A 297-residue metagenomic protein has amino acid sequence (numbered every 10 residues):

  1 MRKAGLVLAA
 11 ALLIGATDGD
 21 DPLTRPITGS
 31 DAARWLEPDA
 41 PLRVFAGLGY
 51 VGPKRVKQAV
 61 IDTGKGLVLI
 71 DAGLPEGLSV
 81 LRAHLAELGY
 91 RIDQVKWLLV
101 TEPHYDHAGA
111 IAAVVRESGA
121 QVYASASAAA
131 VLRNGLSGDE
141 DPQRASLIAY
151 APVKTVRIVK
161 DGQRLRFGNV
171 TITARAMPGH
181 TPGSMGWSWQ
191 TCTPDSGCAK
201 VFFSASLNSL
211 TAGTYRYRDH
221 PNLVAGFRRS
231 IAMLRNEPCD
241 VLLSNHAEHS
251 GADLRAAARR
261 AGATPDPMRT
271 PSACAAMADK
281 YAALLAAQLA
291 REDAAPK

Functional and structural regions predicted by a protein language model:
R2-V7: Sec-dependent signal peptide recognition, specifically the positively charged N-region followed immediately by
L8, L12-D21: Bacterial Sec-dependent signal peptides at the C-terminal "C-region" and cleavage site
D18-G29, E37-P38, R43-F45, Q94 (+5 more regions): Metallo-beta-lactamase
D18-R34, P194, L207-K297: Accessory terminal helices/loops
R34-L88, I92, G186-S209: Conserved beta-strand hairpin/beta-sheet module of binuclear metal-dependent hydrolase folds, prominently
L48, E76-S79, A86-R164, C192 (+1 more regions): Active-site HxH/HxHxD metal-binding segment of metal-dependent hydrolases
I70-A72, V95-H104, Y123-S125, A176-G179 (+2 more regions): Active-site neighborhood of phospho(di)ester-bond hydrolases with catalytic His/Asp-centered motifs
G77, P103-G109, A129-L132, P182-M185 (+2 more regions): Active-site environment of divalent metal-dependent phosphoester hydrolases
